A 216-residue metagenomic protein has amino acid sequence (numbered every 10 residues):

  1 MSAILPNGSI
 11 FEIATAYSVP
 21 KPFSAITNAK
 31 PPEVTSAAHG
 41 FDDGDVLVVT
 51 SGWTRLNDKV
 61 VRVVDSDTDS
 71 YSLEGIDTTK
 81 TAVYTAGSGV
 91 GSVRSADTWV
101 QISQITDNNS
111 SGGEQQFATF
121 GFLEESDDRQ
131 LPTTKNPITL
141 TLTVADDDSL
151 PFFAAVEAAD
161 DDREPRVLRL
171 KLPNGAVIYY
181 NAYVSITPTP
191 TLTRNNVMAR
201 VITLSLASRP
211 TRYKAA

Functional and structural regions predicted by a protein language model:
S2-G8, I13-K30, S36-D43, S51-R129: Small/polar beta-strand repeat architecture
P31-E33, P137-T141, P165, Y179 (+1 more regions): Intrinsic-disorder/low-complexity, polar/charged segments enriched in Ser/Thr/Lys/Arg/Asp/Glu/Gln
S66, S88, N136, D162-R163: Extracellular repetitive beta-rich solenoid segments
D128-T134, V156-D161, K171-L172, P190-V197: Exposed beta-sheet edge/beta-hairpin loop segments within beta-rich domains
R129-D148, N196-T211: Oligomerization/assembly interface segments of phage tail-like spikes and tubes
D146-V177, V184-S185: Acidic, glycine-rich flexible loop segments
R169-A215: Short beta-strand and beta-hairpin "edge-sheet" elements
